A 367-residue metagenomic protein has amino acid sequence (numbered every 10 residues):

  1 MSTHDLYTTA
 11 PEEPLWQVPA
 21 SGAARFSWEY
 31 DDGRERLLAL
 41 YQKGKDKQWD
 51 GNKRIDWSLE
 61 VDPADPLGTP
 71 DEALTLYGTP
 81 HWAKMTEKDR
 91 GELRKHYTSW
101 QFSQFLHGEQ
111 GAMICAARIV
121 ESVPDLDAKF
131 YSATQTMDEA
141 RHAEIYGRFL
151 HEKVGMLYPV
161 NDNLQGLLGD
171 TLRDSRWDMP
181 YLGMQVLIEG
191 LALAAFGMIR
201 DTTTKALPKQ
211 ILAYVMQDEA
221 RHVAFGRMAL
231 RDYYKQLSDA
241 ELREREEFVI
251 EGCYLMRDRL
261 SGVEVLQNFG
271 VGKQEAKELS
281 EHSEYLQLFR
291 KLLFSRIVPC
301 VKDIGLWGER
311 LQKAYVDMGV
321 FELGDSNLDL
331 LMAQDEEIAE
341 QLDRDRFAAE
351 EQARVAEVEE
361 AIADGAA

Functional and structural regions predicted by a protein language model:
M1-A117, E121-K129, E152-P159, N163 (+3 more regions): Terminal targeting/low-complexity segments that flank the catalytic cores of oxidoreductases
S103-L106, Q110, A133-T136, A140 (+2 more regions): Short amphipathic alpha-helical segments with heptad-repeat character
G108-C115, H142, I188-A195, H222: Amphipathic, well-ordered alpha-helical segments in soluble domains
C115-I119, A133-T134, L193-I199, I211-Y214 (+1 more regions): A structural feature that tracks compact, well-ordered secondary-structure segments with a strong bias toward
D125, F130-G155: Carboxylate/His-rich catalytic cores and anion/metal-binding grooves
L126, F130, A206-Q210, A224: Short, solvent-exposed positions on alpha-helices
R148-A220, E244-L255: Active-site-proximal alpha-helical scaffolds that flank and shape metal-associated catalytic sites
V223-Y234, F248-I250: Helix-loop elements that line ligand-binding/catalytic pockets
